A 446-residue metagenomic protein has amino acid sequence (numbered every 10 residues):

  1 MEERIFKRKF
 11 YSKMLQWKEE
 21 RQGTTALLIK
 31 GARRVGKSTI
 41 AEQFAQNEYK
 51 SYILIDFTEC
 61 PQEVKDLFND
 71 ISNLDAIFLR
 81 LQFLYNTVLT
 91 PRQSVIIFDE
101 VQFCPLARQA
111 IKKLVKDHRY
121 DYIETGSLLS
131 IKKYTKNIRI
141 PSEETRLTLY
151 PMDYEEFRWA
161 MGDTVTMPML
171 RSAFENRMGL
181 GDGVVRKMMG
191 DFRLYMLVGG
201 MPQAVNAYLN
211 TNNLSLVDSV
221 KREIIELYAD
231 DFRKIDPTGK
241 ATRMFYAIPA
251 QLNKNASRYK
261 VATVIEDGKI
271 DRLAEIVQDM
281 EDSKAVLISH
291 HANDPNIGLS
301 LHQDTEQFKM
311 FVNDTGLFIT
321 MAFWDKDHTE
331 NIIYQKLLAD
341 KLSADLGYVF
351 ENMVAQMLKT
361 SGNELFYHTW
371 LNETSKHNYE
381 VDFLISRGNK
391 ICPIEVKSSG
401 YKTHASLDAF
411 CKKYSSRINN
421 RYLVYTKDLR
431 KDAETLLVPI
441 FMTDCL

Functional and structural regions predicted by a protein language model:
E2-E3, K18-E19, T25, R34 (+4 more regions): A cross-kingdom feature that marks ATP-driven nucleic-acid transaction machinery
I29: Hydrophobic anchor at the beta1->P-loop junction of P-loop NTPases
K37: Conserved lysine of the Walker
N47-E63: Conserved catalytic segments around the Walker B and adjacent sensor/switch elements of P-loop NTPase domains
E59-R92: Short glycine-rich substrate-engagement loop in P-loop NTPases that contacts/grips substrate
I97, D121-S127, T148, F157: Structural recognition of the conserved hydrophobic beta-strand(s) that form the central parallel beta-sheet of P-loop
K113, S130-R146, R158-D163: Short regulatory helix/loop adjacent to the ATP-binding pocket of P-loop NTPases
G162-F350: Interdomain hinge/linker elements that couple catalytic modules in large macromolecular machines
